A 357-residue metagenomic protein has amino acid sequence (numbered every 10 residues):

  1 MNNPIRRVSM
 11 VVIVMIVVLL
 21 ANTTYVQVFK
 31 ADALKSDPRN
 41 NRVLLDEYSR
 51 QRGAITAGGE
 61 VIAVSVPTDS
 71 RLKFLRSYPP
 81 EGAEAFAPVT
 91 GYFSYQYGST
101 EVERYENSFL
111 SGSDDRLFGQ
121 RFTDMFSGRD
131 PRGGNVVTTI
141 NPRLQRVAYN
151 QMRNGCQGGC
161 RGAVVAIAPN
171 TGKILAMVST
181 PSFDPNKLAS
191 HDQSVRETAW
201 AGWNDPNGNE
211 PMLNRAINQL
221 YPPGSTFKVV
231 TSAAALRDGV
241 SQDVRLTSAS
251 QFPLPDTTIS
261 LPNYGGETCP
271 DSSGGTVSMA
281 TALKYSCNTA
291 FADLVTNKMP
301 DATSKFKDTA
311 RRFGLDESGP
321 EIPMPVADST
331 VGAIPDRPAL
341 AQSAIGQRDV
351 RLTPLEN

Functional and structural regions predicted by a protein language model:
M1-A163, V178-L220: Extracytoplasmic/periplasmic proteins that interact with beta-lactams or build/remodel peptidoglycan
A54, V137-T139, V165-A166, T226 (+2 more regions): Structured core elements
A57, E84, P88, Y97 (+11 more regions): Extracytoplasmic/secreted proteins, especially bacterial periplasmic and envelope-associated proteins
P169-T171: Active-site pocket-lining segments that scaffold enzyme catalytic pockets across diverse folds
I174-S225, V230-N357: Beta-lactam-recognizing serine transpeptidase/beta-lactamase-like catalytic domain environment
